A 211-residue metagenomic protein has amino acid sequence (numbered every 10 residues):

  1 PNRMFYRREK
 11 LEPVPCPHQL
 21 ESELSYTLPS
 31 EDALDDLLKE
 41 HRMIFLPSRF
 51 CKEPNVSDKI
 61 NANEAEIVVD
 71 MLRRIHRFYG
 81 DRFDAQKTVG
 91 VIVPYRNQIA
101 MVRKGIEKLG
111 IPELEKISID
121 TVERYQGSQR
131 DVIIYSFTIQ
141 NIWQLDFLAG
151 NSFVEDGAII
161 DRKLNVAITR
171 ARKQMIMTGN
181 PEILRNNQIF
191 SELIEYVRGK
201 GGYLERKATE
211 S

Functional and structural regions predicted by a protein language model:
P1-R74, S128-R130, V166-R172, I176-S211: Helicase-core coupling region on the C-terminal RecA-like lobe
V14, L46-S48, I92-P94, D120-V122 (+2 more regions): Generic beta-strand/beta-sheet core signal
E31-A33, S118-Y125: Short acidic low-complexity segments
F50-C51, R96-Q98, R124, I139-N141 (+1 more regions): Short, glycine-/Ser/Thr-/acidic-enriched flexible segments
E66-D70, R96, A100, K104 (+5 more regions): Feature representing long, continuous alpha-helical segments
R73-T121: Conserved helicase motor "Helicase C" RecA-like lobe of SF1/SF2 P-loop NTPases
D120, Q126-Q140, Q144-G150, Q174-M177: A short beta-strand element within the Helicase C-terminal
D146-M175: Conserved SF2 helicase motif VI
